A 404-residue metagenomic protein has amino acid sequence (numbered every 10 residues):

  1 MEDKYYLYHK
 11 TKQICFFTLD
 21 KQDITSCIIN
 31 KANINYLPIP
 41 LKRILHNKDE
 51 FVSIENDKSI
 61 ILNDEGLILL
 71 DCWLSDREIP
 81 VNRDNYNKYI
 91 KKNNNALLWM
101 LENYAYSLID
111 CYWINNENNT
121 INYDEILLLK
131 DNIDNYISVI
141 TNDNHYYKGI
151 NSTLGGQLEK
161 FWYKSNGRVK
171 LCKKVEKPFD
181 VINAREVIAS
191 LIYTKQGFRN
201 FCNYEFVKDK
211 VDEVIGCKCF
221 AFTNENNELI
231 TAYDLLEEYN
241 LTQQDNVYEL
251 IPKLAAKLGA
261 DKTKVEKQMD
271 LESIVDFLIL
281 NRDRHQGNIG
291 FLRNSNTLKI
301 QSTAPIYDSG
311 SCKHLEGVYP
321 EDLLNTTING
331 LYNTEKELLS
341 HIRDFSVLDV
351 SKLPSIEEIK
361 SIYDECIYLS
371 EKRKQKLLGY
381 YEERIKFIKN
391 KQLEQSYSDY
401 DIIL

Functional and structural regions predicted by a protein language model:
M1-I274, L278, L292-L404: Phosphate/dinucleotide-binding and metal-coordinating scaffold of catalytic cores in nucleotide-dependent enzymes
N281-R282: Glycine-rich phosphate-binding P-loop
H285, G290-R293: Conserved protein-kinase catalytic-loop segment immediately C-terminal to the catalytic Asp of the HRD motif
